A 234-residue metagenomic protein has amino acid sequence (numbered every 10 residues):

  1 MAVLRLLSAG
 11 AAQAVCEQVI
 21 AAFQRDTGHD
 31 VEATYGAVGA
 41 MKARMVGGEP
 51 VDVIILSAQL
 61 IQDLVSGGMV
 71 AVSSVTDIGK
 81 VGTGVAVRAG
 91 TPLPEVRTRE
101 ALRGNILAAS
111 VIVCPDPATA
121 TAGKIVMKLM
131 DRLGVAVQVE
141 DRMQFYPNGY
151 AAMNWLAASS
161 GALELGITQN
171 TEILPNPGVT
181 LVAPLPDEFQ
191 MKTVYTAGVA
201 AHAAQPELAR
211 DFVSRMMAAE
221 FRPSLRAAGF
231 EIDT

Functional and structural regions predicted by a protein language model:
M1-T34, G39, A43, G47-E49 (+4 more regions): Exported/periplasmic ABC-transporter solute-binding proteins
D52: Receiver (REC) domain switch/active-site residues of two-component response regulators
M69-T76: Central helical "cap/lid" subdomain
